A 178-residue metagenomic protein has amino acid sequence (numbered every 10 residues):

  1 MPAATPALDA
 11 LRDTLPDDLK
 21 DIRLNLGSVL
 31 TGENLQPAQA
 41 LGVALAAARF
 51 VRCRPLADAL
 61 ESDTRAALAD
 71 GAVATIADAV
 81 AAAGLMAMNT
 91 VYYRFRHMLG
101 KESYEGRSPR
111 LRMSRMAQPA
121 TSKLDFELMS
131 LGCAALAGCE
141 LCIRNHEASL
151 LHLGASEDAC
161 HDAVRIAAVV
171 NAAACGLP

Functional and structural regions predicted by a protein language model:
M1-L41, L45-A120, S149-H152, A168 (+1 more regions): Acidic, glycine/proline-rich low-complexity segments that act as flexible tails and inter-domain linkers
R107-L141: Acidic/histidine-rich alpha-helical segments that form the ligand environment of transition-metal centers
L128-P178: Preference for long, well-ordered alpha-helical segments
